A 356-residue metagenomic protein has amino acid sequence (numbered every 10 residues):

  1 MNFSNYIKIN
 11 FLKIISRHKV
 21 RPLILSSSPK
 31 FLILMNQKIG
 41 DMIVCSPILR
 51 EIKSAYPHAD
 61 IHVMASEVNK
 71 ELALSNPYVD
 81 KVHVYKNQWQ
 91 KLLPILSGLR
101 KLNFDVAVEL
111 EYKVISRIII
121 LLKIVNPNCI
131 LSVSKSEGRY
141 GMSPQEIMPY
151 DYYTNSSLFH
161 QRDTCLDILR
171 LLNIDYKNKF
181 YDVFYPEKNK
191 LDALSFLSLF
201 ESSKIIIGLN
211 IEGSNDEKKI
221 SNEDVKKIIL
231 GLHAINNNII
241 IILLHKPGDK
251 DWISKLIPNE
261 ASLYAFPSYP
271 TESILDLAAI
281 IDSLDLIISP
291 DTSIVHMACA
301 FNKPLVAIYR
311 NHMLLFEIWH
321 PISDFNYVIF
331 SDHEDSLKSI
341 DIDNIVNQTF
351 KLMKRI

Functional and structural regions predicted by a protein language model:
M1-I356: Catalytic machinery of carbohydrate-active enzymes, primarily nucleotide-sugar-dependent glycosyltransferases
